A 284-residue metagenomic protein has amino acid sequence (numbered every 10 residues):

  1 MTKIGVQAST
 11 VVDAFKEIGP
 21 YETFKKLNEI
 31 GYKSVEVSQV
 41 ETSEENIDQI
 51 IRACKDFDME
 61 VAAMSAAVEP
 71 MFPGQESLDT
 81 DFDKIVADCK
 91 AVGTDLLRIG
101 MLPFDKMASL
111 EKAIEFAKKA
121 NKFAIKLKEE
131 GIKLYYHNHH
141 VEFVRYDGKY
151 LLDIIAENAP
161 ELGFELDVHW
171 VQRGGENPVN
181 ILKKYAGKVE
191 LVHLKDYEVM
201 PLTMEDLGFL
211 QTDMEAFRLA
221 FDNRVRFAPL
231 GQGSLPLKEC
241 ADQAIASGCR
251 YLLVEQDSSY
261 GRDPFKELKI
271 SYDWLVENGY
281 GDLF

Functional and structural regions predicted by a protein language model:
M1-D95, I132, G163, D273-F284: N-terminal pre-domain/capping segments
A8, Q39, V68, M101 (+3 more regions): Residues that line or immediately flank small-molecule/substrate-binding pockets and catalytic motifs
V12-I18, S34-D48, V68-T80, F104-A108 (+5 more regions): Acidic-and-aromatic substrate-binding clefts and catalytic sites of carbohydrate-active enzymes
E36, A63, R98, Y135 (+3 more regions): Conserved beta-strand positions in the central sheet of alpha/beta enzyme cores
G74-F164, R173, K184, F265-K266: Active-site acidic/histidine proton-transfer and metal-coordination neighborhood in alpha/beta enzyme cores
L127-A228, S234: Acidic/histidine-rich catalytic cores of soluble enzymes
Q232-I245: A short, acidic, amphipathic alpha-helical segment used as a generic capping/interface helix at domain edges
Y251-G279: C-terminal/domain-terminus segments
